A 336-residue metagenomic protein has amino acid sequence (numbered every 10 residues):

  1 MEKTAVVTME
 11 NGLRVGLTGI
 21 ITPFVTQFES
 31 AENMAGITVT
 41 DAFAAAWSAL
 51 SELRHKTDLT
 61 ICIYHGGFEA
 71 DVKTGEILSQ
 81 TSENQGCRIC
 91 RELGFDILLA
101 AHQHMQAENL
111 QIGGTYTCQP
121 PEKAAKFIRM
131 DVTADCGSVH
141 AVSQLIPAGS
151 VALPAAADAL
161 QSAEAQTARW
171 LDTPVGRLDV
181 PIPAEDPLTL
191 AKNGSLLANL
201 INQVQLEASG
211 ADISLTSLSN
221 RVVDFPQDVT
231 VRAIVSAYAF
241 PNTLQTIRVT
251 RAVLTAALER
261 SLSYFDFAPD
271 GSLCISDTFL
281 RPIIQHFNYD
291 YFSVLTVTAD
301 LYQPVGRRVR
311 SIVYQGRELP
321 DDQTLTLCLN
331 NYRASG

Functional and structural regions predicted by a protein language model:
M1-S150, K192-V204: Acidic, metal/ion-coordinating pockets
T4-V6, T115-Y116, T133-D135, A159 (+3 more regions): Short, solvent-exposed amphipathic alpha-helical segments in soluble enzyme and RNA/protein-processing domains
R14-T18, S214, Q245: Conserved beta-strand elements of the Class I
G19-T22, P121-K123, C136, L145 (+4 more regions): A broadly conserved detector of short glycine/acidic/proline-rich loop/turn motifs that flank catalytic sites and bind
E32-G36, P187-N193, T243-Q245, N331: Second-shell loop/turn segments in exported
Q111, L200-Q203, A211-D212, N220-G336: Feature captures C-terminal
A134-D228, F287-Y289, S335: A short C-terminal boundary segment appended to hydrolase-like catalytic domains
